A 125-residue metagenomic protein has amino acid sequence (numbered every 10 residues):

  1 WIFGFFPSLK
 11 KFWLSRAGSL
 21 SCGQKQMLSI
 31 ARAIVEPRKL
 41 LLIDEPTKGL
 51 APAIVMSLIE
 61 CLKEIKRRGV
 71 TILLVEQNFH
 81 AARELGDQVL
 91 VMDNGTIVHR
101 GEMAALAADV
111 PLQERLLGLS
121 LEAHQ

Functional and structural regions predicted by a protein language model:
R16-L20: Conserved ABC ATPase signature
V35-K39: A short, proline-enriched helix->beta-strand linker immediately N-terminal to the Walker B motif in ABC-type P-loop
L41-E45: Catalytic Walker B motif of ABC-type/P-loop ATPase nucleotide-binding domains
M56-R68: Helical segment within the ABC ATPase nucleotide-binding domain
E76-Q77: H-loop/switch region of ABC-family ATPase nucleotide-binding domains
A82-E84: A short, surface-exposed alpha-helical micro-motif characterized by mixed small hydrophobic and charged/polar residues
R100-G101: ABC ATPase "signature
